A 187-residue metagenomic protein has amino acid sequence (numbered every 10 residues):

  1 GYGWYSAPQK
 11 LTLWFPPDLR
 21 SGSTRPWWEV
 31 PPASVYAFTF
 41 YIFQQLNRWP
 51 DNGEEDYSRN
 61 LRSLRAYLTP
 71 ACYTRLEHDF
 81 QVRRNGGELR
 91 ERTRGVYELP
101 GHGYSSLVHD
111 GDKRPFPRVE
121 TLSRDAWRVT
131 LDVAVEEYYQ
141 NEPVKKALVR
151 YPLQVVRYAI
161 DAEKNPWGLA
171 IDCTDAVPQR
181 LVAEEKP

Functional and structural regions predicted by a protein language model:
G1-A33, D51-P187: Structured, amphipathic secondary-structure segments that form assembly/contact surfaces in multi-subunit
F38-W49: Solvent-exposed, amphipathic alpha-helical segments
